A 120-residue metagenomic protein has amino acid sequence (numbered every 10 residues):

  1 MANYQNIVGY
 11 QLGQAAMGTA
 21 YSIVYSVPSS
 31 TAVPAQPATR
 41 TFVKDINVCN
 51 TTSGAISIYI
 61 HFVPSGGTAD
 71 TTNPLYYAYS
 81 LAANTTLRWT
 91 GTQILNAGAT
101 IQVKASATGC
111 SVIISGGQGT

Functional and structural regions predicted by a protein language model:
M1-R40, N96, K104-T120: C-terminal interaction-tip segments
T39-C49: Short beta-strand elements of extracellular/lumenal beta-sandwich folds
V43, A55-H61, V112-S115: Short, hydrophobic/aromatic beta-strand segments
V48-S53, S106: Short solvent-exposed strand-capping/beta-turn motif centered on an Asx-Ser/Thr pair
S53-Y77: Short, surface-exposed beta-strand/strand-loop-strand elements in extracellular ectodomains
A82-G98: Beta-sandwich interaction modules
